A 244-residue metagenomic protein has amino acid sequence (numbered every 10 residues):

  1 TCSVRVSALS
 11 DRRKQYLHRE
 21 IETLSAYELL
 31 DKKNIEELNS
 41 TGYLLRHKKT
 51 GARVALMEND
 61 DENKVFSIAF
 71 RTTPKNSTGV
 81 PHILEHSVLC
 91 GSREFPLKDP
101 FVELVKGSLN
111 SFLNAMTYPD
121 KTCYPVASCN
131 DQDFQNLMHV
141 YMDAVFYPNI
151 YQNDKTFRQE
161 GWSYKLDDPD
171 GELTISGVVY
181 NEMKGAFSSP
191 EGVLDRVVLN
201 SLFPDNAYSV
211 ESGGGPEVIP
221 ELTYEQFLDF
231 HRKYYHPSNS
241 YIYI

Functional and structural regions predicted by a protein language model:
C2, V6-S25, T73, S87-I244: Charge-rich, well-structured scaffold segments of protease-associated domains
R12-D60: N- or domain-start disorder-to-order transition segments that initiate the globular core
K48-K49, D60, R71-T73, C129-N130: Secondary-structure transition/turn motif
E62-F66: Short, conserved catalytic-motif segment at the N-terminal edge
A69-G79: Short pre-active-site segment immediately N-terminal to the catalytic Zn-binding motif
T78-C90: Active-site recognition of the HExxH zinc-binding catalytic motif
